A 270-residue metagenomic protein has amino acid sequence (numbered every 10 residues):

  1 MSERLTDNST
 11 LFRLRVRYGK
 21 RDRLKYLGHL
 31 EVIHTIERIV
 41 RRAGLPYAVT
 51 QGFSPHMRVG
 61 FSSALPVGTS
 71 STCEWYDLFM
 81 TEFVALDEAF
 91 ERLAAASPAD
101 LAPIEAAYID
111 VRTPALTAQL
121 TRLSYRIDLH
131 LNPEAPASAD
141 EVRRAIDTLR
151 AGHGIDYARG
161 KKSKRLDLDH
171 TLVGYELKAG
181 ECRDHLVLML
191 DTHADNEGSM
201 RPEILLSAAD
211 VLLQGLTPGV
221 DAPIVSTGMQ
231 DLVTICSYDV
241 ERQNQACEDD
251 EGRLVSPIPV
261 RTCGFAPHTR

Functional and structural regions predicted by a protein language model:
M1-S9: Charged, low-complexity intrinsically disordered regulatory segments in eukaryotic signaling
N8, T148-R270: Core RNA-modification/binding signature centered on pseudouridine synthases
L11-F12, R17-G19, R23, L27 (+1 more regions): Extended, well-folded interaction surfaces typified by the phenylalanyl-tRNA synthetase beta subunit core
R23, A48-M80: Short, charge-patterned binding micro-sites
T72-R126: Ordered, amphipathic secondary-structure segments that act as subunit-interaction surfaces in large macromolecular
T81-L86, N132-A135, D195: Helix N-cap motif at beta-to-alpha junctions
D87-S97, S138-R150, L205-L206: Short amphipathic alpha-helices in soluble, non-transmembrane regions that often serve as interface/regulatory elements
